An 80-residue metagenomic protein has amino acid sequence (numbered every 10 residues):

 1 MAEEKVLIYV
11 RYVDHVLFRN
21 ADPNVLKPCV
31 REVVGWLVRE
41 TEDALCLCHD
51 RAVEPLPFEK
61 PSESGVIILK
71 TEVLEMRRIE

Functional and structural regions predicted by a protein language model:
A2-E80: Conserved RNA-binding domains used in RNP assembly and mRNA/RNA metabolism
